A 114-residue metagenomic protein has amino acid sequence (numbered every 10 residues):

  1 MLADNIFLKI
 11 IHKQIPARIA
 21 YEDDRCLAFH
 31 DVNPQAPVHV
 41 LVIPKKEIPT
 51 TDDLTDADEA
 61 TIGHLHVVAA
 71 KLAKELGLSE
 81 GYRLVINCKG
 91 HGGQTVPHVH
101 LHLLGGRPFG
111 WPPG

Functional and structural regions predicted by a protein language model:
M1-G114: HIT superfamily nucleotide-processing domains
